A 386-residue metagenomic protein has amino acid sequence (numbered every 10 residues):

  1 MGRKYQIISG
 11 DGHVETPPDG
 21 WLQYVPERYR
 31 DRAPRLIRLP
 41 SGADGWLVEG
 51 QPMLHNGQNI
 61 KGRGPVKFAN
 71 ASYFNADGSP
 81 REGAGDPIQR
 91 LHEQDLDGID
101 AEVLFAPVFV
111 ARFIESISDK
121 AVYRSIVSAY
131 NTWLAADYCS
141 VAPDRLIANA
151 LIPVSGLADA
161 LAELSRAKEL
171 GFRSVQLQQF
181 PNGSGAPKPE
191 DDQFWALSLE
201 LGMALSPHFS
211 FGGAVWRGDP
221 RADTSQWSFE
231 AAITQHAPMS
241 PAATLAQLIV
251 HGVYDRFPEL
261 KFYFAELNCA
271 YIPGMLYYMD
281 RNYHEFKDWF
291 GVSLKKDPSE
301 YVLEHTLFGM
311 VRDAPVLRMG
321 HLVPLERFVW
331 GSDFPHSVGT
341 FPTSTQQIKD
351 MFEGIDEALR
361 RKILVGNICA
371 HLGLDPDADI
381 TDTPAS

Functional and structural regions predicted by a protein language model:
G2-Q6, D19-Y73, D77-L96, D100-A101 (+8 more regions): Mid-to-C-terminal alpha-helical segments outside catalytic/metal-binding sites
I7, A71-E82, D95-S116, L146-P153 (+1 more regions): Divalent metal-dependent hydrolysis catalytic cores, especially in the metallo-beta-lactamase
G10, P40-G42, F105-V110, A150-S155 (+4 more regions): Short, solvent-exposed turn/loop segments enriched in Gly/Ser/Thr/Pro and often Arg
G12-H13, D333-F334: Active-site metal-binding loops of divalent metal-dependent hydrolases
D95-G98, F109-D137, L157-R166, G185-K188 (+2 more regions): Active-site loop-helix segments enriched in His/Asp/Glu that coordinate and activate a nucleophilic water at divalent
V108, E115, K120, I272 (+1 more regions): Hydrophobic membrane-embedded alpha-helices and membrane-water interface caps/short interhelical or interfacial loops
I117-D119, D223-T234, S344-K349: Short glycine/proline- and charge-enriched loop/turn segments that cap or connect secondary-structure elements
S125, D144-I147, I152, G156-A158 (+2 more regions): Catalytic pocket-lining loop regions of alpha/beta-barrel enzymes, especially the amidohydrolase/enolase/GH5 lineages
